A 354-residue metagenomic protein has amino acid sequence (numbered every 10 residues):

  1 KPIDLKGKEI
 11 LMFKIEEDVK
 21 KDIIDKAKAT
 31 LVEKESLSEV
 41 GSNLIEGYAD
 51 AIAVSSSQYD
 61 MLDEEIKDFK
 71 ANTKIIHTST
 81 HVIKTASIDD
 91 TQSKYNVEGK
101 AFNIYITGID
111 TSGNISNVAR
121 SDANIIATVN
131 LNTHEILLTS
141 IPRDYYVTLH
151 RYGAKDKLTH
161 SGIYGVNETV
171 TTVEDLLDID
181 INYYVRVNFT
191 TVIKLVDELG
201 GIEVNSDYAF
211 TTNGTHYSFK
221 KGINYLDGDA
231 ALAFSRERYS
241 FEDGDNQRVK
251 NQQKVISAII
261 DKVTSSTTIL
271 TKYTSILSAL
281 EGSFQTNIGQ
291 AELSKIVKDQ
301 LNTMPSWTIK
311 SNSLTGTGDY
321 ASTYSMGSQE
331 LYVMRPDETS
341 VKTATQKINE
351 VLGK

Functional and structural regions predicted by a protein language model:
K1-P2: Hydrophobic/proline-rich hinge and linker segments of small-molecule sensing/allosteric domains, predominantly
K6-K354: Non-catalytic, solvent-exposed segments at the cell envelope interface
